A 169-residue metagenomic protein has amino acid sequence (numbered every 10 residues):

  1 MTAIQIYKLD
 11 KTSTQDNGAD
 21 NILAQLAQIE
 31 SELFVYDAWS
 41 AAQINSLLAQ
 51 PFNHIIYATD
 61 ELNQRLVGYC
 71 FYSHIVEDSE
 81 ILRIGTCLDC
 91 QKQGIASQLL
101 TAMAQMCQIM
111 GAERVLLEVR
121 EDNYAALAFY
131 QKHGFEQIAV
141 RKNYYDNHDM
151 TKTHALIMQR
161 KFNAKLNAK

Functional and structural regions predicted by a protein language model:
T2-Q91, S97-A102, M106, M110 (+1 more regions): Acetyl-CoA-dependent GNAT
N53, K152-I157: Short hydrophobic/aromatic beta-strand or adjacent loop that forms the aromatic wall/cage of a ligand/substrate-binding
I81, R114-V119: Conserved hydrophobic beta-strand within the GNAT/NAT acetyltransferase core sheet that lines the active-site cleft
T86, R120-E121: Short amphipathic helical patch at the helix-1/turn junction of helix-turn-helix
L100, N123-A126, N143-D149: Short glycine/proline-centered loop/turn elements that form peptide/ligand docking sites
E118, Q131, E136-T153: Conserved catalytic-core motifs of GNAT/GCN5-like acyltransferases
